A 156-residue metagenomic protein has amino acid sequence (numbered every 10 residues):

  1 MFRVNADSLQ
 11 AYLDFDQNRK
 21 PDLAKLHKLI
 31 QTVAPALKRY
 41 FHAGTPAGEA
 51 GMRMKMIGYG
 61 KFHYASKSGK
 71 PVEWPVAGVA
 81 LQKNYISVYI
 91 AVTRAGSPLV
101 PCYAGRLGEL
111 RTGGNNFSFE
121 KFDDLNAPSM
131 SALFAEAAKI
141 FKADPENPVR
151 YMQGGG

Functional and structural regions predicted by a protein language model:
M1-G156: Charge-dense, helix-prone N-terminal extensions
